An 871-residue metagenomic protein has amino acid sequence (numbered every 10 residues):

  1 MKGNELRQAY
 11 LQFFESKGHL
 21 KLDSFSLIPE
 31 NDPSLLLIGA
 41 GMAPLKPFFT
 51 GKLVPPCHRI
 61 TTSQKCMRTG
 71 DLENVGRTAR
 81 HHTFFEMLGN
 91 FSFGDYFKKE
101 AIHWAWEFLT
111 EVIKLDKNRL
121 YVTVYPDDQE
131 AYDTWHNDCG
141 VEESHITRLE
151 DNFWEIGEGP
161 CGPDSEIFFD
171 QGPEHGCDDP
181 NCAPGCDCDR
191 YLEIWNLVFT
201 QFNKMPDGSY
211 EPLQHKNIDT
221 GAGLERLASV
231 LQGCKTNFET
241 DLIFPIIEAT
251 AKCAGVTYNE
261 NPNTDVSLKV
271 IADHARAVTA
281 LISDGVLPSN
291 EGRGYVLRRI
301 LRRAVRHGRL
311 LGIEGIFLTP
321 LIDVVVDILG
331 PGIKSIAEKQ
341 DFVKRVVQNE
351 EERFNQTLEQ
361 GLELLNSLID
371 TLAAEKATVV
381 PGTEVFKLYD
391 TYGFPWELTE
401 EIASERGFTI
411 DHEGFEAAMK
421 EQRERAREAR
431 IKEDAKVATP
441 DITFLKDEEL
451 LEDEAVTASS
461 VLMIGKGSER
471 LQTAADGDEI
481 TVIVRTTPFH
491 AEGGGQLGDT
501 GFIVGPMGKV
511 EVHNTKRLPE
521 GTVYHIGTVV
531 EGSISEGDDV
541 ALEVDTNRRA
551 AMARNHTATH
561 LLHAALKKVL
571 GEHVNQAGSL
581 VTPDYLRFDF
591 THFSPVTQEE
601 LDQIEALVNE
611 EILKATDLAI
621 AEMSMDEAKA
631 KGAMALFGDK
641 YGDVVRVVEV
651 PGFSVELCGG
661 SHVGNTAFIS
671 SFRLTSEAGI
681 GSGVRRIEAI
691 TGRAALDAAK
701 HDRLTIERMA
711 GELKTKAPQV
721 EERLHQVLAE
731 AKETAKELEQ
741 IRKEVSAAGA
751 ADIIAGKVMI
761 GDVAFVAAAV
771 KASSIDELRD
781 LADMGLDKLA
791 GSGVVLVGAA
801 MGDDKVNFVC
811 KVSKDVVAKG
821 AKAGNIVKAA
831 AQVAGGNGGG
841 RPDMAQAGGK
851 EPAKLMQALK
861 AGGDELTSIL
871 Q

Functional and structural regions predicted by a protein language model:
M1-Q871: A glycine- and charged-residue-rich anion-binding loop/surface
